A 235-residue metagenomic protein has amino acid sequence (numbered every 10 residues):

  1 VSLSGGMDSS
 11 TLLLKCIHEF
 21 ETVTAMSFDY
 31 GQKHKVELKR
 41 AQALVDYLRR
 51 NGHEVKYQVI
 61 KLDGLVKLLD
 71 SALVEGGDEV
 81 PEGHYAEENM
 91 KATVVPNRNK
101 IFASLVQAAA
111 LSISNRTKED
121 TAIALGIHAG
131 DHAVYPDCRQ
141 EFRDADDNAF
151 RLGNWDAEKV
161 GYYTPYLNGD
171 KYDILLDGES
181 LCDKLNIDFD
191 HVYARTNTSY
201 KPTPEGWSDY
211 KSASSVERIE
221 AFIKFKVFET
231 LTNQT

Functional and structural regions predicted by a protein language model:
V1-F189, S215: ATP-dependent adenylation/nucleotidyltransferase module used to activate substrates
K56-Q58, R195, K211: A generic secondary-structure signal marking the coil-to-beta-strand transition
I123, R195-T198, T230-Q234: Charge-dense, low-complexity polyampholytic segments
I187-D209: Immediate flanking context of iron-sulfur cluster ligation sites
T203-T235: Iron-sulfur (Fe-S) cluster-binding segments and ferredoxin-like electron-carrier domains, especially [2Fe-2S]
